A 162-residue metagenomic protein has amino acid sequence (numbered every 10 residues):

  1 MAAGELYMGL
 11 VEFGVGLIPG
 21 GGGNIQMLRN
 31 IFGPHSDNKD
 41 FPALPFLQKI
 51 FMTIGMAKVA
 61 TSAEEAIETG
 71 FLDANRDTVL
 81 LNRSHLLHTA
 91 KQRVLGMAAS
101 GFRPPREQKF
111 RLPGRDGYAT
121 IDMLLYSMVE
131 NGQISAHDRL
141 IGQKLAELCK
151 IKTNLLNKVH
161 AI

Functional and structural regions predicted by a protein language model:
M1-Q48: CoA-thioester-processing core
A2-L6, V59-E64: Short, glycine/polar-rich helix-capping loops at beta-to-alpha or helix-loop-helix junctions that flank or form
G16, F71-L72: Glycine-centered secondary-structure boundary/capping sites
P34-K58, S62, E68, A74-I162: Intrinsically disordered, low-complexity segments enriched in small/flexible residues
